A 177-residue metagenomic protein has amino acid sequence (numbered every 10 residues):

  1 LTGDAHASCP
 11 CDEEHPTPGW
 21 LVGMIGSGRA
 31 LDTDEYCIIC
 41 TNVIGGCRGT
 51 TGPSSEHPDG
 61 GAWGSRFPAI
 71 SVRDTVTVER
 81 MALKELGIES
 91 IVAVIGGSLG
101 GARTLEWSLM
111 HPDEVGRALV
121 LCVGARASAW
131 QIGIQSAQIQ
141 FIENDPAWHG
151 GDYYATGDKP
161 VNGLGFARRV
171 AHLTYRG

Functional and structural regions predicted by a protein language model:
L1-E56: N-terminal cap/lid subdomain of alpha/beta-hydrolase-fold enzymes
W20-I25, G64-I70: A short acidic, glycine-rich active-site loop that binds or catalyzes chemistry on phosphate/adenosine moieties
G23, V43, V78-E85, E106: Residue-level signal for well-ordered alpha-helical scaffold segments within enzymatic catalytic domains
G28-L31, M110, P160-G165: A general structural signal for short secondary-structure junctions and capping/turn motifs
G60-R66, R73-A93, P112: Conserved acidic catalytic loop of the alpha/beta-hydrolase fold
D74, A102, N162-G165: Generic recognition of stable, solvent-exposed alpha-helical segments in well-folded globular domains
E89-G133: Conserved hydrolase catalytic core segment
E114, V120-G177: Alpha/beta-hydrolase-fold enzymes
